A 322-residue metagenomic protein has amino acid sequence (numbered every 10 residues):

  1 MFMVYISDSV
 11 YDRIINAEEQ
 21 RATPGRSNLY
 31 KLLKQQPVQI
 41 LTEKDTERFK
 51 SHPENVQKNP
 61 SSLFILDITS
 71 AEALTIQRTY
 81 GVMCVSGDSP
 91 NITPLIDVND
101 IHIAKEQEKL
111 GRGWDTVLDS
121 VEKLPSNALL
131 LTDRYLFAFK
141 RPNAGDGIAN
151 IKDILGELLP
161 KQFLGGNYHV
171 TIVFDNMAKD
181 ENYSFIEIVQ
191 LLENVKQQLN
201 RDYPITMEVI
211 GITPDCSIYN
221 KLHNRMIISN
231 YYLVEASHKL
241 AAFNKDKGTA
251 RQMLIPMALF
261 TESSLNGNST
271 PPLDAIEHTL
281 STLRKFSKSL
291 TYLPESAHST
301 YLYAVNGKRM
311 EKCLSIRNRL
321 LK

Functional and structural regions predicted by a protein language model:
M1-Q107, W114-D119, K123, K140-K322: PLD/PLD-like phosphodiesterase catalytic module centered on the HKD motif
V4-Y5, S126-A138: Short hydrophobic beta-strand segments
